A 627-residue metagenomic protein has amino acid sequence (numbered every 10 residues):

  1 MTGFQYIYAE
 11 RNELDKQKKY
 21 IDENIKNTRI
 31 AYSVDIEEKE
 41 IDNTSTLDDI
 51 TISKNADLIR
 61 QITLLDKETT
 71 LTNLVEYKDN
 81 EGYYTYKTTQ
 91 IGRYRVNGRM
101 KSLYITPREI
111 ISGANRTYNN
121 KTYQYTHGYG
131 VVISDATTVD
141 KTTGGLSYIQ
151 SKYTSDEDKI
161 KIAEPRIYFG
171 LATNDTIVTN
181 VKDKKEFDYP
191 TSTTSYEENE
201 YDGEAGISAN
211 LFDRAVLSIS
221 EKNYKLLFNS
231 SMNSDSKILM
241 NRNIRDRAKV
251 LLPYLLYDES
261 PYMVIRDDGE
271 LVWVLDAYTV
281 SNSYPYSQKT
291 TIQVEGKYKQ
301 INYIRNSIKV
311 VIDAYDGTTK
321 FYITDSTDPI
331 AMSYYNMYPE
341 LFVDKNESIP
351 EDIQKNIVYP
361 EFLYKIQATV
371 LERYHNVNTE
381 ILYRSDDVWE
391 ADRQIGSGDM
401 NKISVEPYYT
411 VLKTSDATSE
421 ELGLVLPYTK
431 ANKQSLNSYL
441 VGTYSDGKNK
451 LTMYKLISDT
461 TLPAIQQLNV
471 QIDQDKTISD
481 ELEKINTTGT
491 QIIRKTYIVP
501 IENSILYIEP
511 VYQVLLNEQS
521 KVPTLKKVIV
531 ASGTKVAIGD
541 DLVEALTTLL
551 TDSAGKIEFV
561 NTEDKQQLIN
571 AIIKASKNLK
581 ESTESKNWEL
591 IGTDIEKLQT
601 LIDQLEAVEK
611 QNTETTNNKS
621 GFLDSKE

Functional and structural regions predicted by a protein language model:
M1-S585, E589-S625: Soluble extracytoplasmic regions of secretory-pathway and membrane proteins
